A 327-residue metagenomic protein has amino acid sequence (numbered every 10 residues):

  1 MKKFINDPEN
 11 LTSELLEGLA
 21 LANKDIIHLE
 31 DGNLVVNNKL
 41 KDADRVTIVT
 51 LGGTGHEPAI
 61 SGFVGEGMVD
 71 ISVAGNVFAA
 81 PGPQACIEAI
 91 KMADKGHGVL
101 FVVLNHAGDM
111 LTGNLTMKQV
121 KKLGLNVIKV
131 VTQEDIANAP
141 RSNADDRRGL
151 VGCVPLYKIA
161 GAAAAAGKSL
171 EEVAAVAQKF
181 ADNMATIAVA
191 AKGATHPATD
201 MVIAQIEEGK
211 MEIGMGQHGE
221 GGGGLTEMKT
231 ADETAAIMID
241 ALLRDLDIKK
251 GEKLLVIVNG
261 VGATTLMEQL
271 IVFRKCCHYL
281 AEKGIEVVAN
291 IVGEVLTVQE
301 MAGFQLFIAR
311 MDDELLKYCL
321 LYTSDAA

Functional and structural regions predicted by a protein language model:
K2, N6-K41, L51-G55, A59-F63: N-terminal, Lys/Arg-enriched amphipathic/low-complexity engagement segments that precede the first folded domain
K2, V46-G53, V69-S72, G98-A107 (+4 more regions): Short glycine-rich or small-residue beta-strand-to-loop segments that form or flank ligand, phosphate, metal/Fe-S
H56, I60, G65, V69-K95: Glycine-rich oxoanion-binding loops at beta->alpha junctions
S72-V77, K121-N143: Short, acidic/small-residue loops that bind anionic groups at enzyme active sites
V130-E172, V176-N183: Short alpha-helices
A164-I271: Mixed-charge interfacial surface used for oligomerization/domain docking and macromolecular partner engagement
I291-L321: C-terminal edge-of-domain segments
Y322-A327: Conserved small/polar residues in nucleotide/adenosyl-binding loops
